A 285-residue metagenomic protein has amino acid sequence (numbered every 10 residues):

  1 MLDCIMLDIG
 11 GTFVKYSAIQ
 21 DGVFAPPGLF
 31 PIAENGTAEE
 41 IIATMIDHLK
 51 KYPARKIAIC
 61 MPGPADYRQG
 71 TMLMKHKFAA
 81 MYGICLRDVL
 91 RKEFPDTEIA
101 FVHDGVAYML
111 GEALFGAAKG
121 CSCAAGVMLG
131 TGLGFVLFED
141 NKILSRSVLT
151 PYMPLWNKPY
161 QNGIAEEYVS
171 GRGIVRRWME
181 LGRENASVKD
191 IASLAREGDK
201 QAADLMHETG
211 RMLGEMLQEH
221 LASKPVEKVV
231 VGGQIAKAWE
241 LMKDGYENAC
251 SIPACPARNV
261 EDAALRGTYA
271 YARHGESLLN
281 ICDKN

Functional and structural regions predicted by a protein language model:
D3-M61, R68: Conserved phosphate-binding loops in N-terminal lobes of ATP-dependent enzymes of the actin/Hsp70/sugar-kinase
C4, V102-A113, L241, G245-N285: Glycine-rich phosphate-binding/hydrolytic loop that grips phosphoryl groups
I5, S17-Q20, P27-G28, G36-A38 (+5 more regions): Glycine/GP-enriched mid-protein hinge/lid loop-to-helix segment characteristic of carbohydrate kinases
F13, H220, K224-Y246, A257-E261: Glycine-rich phosphate-binding loops at beta-strand->alpha-helix junctions
Y16, I59, I174, L213 (+2 more regions): Residue-level signal for inorganic ion chemistry
E34-A38, I42-I46, R55-I57, G63-C123 (+1 more regions): Glycine-rich phosphate-binding loop and adjoining helix at the ATP-binding site of ATP-dependent phosphoryl-transfer
A54-P62, I99-A100, S223-Q234: Short glycine-rich phosphate-binding loop at a beta-alpha junction
P62-A65, G130-G134, I235-A236: Short glycine-rich anion-binding loops that position phosphate/pyrophosphate groups of nucleotides and phosphorylated
